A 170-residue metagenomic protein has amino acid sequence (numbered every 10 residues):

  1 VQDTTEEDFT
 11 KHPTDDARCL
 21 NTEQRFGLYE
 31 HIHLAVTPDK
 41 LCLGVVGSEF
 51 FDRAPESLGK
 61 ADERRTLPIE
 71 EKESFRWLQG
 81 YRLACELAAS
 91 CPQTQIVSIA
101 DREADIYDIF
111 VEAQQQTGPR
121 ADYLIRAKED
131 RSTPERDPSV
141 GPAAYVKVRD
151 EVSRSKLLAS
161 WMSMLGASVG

Functional and structural regions predicted by a protein language model:
V1-G170: Conserved, well-structured functional cores that handle cations and Mg-NTP chemistry
